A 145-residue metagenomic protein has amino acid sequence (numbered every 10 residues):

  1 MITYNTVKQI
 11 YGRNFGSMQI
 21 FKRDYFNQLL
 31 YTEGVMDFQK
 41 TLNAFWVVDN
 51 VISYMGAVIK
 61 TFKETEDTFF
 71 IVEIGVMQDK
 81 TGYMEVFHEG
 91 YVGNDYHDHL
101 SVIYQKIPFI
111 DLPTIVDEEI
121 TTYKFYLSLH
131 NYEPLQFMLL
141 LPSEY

Functional and structural regions predicted by a protein language model:
M1-I110: N-terminal "domain-start" segment
N94-Y145: Short, compact, well-ordered microdomains
